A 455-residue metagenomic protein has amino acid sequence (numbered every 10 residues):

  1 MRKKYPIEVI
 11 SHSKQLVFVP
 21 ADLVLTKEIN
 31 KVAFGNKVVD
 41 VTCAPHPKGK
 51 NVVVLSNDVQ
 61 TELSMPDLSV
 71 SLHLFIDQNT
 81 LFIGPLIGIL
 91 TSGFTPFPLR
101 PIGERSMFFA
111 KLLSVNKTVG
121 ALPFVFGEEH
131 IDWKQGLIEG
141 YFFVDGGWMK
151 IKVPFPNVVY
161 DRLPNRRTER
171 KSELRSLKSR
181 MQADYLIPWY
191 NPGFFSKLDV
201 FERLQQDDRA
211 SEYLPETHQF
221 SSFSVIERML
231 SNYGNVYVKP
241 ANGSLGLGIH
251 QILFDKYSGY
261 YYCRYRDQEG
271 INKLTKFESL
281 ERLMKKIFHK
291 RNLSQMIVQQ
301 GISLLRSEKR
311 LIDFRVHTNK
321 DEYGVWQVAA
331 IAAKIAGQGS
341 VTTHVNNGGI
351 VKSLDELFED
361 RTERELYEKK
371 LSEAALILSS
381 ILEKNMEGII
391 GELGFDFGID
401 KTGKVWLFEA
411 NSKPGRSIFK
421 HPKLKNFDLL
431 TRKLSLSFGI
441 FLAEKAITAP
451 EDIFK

Functional and structural regions predicted by a protein language model:
M1-I83, T91: Short beta-strand-centered segments at strand-helix junctions
R2-I29, L177-I297: Active-site nucleotide/adenylate-binding loops and adjacent lid/helix of ATP-dependent enzymes
I83-R100, V159-D161: Short hydrophobic beta-strand segments
P101-V225: Conserved N-proximal alpha/beta basic substrate-recognition cap immediately N-terminal to, or forming the N-lobe
L253-S258, K320-G324, D400-T402: Short acidic-glycine loop/turn motifs at beta-strand connectors
E278-G398, L430-I447, E451-F454: A long amphipathic alpha-helix within ATP-dependent nucleotide-binding catalytic cores
R315, F397-P414: A short beta-strand motif that forms the metal-chelation/ATP-contact edge of phosphoryl-transfer active sites
K334-V341, N411-L424: Glycine-rich phosphate/pyrophosphate-binding beta-alpha loops
